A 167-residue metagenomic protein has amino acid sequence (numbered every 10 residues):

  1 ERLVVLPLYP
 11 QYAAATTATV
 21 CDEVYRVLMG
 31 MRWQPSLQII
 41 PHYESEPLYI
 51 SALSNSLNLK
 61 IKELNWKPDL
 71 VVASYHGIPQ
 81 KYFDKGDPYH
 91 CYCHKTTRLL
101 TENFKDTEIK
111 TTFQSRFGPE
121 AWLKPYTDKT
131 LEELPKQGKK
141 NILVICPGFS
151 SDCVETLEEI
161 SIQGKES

Functional and structural regions predicted by a protein language model:
E1-S167: Extended amphipathic ligand-handling, pore-lining, and cofactor/metal-binding catalytic surfaces
